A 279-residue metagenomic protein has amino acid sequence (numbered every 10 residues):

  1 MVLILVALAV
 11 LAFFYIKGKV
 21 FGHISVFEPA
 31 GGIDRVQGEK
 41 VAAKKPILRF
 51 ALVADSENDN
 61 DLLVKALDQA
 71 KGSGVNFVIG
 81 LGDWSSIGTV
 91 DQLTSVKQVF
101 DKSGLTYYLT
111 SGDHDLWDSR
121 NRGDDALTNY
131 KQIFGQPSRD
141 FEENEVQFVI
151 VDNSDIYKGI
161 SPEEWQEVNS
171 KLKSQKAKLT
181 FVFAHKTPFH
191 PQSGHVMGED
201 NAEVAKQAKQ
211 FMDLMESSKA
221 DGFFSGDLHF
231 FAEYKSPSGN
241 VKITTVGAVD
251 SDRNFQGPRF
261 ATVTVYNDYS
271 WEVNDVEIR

Functional and structural regions predicted by a protein language model:
V2-Y15: Hydrophobic membrane-insertion alpha-helices, especially the h-region of bacterial N-terminal signal peptides
F13-S95, P191: N-terminal active-site segment of His-dependent metallophosphoesterases
V20-H23, N267-R279: Acidic, His/Gly-rich catalytic cores of divalent-metal-dependent hydrolytic chemistry
G31, E39-A42, Q92-Q175, L179 (+3 more regions): Extended active-site neighborhood of metal-dependent phosphoesterases/phosphodiesterases
D55, G82-D83, G112-D113, H185 (+1 more regions): Active-site glycine-centered loops adjacent to acidic/histidine catalytic or metal-binding residues that shape
Q175-S193: Short acidic, glycine-rich surface-loop motifs adjacent to enzyme active sites
V182-P188, D221-F231: Histidine-centered catalytic micro-motifs
